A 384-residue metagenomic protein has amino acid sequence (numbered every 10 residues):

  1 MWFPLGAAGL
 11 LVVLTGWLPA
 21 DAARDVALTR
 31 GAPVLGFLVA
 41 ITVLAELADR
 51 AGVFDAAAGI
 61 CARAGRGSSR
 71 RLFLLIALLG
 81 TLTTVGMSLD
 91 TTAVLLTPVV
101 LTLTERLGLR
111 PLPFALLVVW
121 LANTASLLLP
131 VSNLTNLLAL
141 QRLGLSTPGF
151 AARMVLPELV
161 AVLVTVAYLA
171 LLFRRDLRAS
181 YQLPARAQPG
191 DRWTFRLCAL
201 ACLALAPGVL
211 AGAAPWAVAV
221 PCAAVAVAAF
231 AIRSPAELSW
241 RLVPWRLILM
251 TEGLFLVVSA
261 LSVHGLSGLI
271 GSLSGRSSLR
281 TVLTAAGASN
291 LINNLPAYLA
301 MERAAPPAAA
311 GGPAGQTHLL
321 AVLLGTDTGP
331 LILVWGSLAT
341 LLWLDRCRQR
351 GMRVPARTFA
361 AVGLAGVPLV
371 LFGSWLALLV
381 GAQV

Functional and structural regions predicted by a protein language model:
M1, A22-V34, T147-P157, A187-D191 (+5 more regions): Interfacial loop-to-helix junctions that mark the boundaries of transmembrane helices in multi-pass membrane
M1-P19, G31-V43, T194-A204, A213-F230 (+1 more regions): Hydrophobic mid-bilayer segments of alpha-helices in multi-pass membrane transport proteins, especially secondary
D21-L109, W245-G311: Membrane-embedded alpha-helical segments and adjacent helix-loop junctions characteristic of multi-pass solute
R30-T42, G149-V166, R280-T281, H318-L333: Alpha-helical transmembrane segments
A57-A58, T91-L103, A115-L116, L129-L143 (+3 more regions): Re-entrant/interfacial helical elements at transmembrane boundaries that shape and gate the permeation pathway
S69-L82, G108-A125, S277-G287, A310-V334 (+1 more regions): Alpha-helical transmembrane segments of multi-pass membrane proteins
L109, P148-R192, P330-V384: Juxtamembrane and boundary regions of transmembrane helices in multi-pass small-molecule transporters and channels
V162-P235: Long, contiguous bundles of hydrophobic transmembrane helices that form the permeation core of multi-pass
